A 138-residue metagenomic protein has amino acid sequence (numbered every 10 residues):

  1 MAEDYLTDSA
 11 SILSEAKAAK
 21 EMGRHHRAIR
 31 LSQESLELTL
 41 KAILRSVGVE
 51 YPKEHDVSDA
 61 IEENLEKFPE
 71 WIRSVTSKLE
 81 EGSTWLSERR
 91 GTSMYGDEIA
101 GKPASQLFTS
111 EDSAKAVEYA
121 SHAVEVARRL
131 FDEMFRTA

Functional and structural regions predicted by a protein language model:
M1-A138: Terminal alpha-helical segments
